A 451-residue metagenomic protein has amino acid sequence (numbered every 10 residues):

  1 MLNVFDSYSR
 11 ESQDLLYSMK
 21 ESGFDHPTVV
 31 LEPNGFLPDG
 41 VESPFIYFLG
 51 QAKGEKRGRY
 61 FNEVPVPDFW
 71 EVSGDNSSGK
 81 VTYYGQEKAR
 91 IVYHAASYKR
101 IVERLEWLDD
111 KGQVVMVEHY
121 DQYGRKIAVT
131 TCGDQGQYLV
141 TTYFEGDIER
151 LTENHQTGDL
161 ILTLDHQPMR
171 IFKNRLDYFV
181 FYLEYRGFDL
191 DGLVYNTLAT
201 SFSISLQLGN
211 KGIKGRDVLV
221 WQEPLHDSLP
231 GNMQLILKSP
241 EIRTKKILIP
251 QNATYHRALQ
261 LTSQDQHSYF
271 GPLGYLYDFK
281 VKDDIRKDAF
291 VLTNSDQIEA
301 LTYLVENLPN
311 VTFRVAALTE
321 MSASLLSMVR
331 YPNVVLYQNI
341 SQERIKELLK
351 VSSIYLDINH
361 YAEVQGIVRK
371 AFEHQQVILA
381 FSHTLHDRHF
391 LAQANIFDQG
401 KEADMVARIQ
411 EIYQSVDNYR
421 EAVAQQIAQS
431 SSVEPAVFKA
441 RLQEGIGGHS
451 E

Functional and structural regions predicted by a protein language model:
M1-W70: N-terminal subdomain of nucleotide-sugar transferases
Q167-N174, Y182-T200: Short N-terminal targeting/anchoring amphipathic segment
N232-H267: A short, active-site helix/loop in glycosyltransferases that binds the activated sugar's phosphate group
Y269-S327: Conserved catalytic-core segment of nucleotide-activated headgroup transferases in glycan assembly
A323-I340: Nucleotide-activated donor-binding/catalytic signature segment of Leloir-type glycosyltransferases, i.e., the conserved
K346-S352: Short alpha-helical donor nucleotide-sugar binding micro-motif in glycosyltransferases
I354-A428: Catalytic binding pocket for nucleotide-activated donors in carbohydrate/polymer assembly enzymes
A428-E451: C-terminal alpha-helical cap of glycosyltransferases
